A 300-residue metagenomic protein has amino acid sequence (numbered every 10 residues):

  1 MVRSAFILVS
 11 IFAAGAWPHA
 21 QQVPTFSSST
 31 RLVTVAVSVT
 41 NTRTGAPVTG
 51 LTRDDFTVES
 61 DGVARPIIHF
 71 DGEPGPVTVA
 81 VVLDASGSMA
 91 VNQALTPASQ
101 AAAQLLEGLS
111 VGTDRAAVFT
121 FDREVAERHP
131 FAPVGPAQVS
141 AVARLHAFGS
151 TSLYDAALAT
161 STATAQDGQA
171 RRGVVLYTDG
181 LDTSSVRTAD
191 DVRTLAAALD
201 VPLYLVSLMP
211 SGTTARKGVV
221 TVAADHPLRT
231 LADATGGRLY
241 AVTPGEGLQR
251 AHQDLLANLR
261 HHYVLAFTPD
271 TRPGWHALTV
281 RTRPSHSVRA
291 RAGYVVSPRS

Functional and structural regions predicted by a protein language model:
M1-V2: N-terminal secretory signal peptides that target proteins for export/translocation
A5-A16: Bacterial N-terminal signal peptides
H19-S300: Scaffold/interface architecture of coatomer-like assemblies
